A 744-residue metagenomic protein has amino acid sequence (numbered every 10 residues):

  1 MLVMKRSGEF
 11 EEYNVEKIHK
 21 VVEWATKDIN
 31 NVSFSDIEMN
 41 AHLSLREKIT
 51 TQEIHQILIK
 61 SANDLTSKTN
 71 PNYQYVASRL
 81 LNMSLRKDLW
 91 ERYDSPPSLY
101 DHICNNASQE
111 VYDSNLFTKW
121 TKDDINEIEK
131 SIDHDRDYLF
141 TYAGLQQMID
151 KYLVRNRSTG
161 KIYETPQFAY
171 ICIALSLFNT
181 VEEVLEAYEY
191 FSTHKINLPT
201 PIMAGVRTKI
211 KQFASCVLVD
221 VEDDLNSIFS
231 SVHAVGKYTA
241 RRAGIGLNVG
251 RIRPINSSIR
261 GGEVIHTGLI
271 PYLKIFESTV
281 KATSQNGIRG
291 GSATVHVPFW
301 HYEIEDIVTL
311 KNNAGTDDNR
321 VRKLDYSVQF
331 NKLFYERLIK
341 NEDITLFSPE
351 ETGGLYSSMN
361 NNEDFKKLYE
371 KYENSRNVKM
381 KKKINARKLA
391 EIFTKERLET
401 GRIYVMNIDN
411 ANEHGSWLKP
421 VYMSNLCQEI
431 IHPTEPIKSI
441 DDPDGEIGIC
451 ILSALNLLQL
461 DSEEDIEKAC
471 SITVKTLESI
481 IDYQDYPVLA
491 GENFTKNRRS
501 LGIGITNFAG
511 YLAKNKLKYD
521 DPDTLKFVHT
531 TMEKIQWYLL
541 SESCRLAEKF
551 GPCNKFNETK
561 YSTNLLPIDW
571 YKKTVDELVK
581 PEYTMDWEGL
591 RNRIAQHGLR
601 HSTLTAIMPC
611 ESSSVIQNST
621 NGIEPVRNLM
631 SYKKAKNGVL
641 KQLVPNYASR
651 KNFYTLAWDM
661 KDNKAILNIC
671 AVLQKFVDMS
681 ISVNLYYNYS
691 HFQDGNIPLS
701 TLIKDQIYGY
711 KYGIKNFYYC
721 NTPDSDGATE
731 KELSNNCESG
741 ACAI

Functional and structural regions predicted by a protein language model:
E9, V32-I171: Core nucleic-acid recognition elements
N14-N31, I171-L177, N621-V626: Short, surface-exposed, low-complexity cationic segments
A41, I59-S61, A77-M83, Y190 (+13 more regions): A glycine-rich phosphate-binding loop feature that marks nucleotide/adenosyl-phosphate handling sites
Y73-A107, F330, A411-K438, P443 (+5 more regions): Terminal amphipathic helices with adjacent charged low-complexity linkers/tails
D124-E129, H134-Q147, L426-E435, L477 (+5 more regions): Catalytic alpha/beta core of large soluble enzyme barrels
V154-R157, K161, F168, I173-F213 (+10 more regions): Function-dense linear segments that define catalytic or interfacial modules in macromolecule-processing proteins
Y190, T208, C470-E492, K518-C610 (+1 more regions): Internal maturation/activation junctions in enzymes
V264-K274, K281-R387, K395, E478-S479 (+1 more regions): Conserved catalytic alpha/beta cores of large enzymes that bind or transform nucleotide phosphates and polynucleotides
